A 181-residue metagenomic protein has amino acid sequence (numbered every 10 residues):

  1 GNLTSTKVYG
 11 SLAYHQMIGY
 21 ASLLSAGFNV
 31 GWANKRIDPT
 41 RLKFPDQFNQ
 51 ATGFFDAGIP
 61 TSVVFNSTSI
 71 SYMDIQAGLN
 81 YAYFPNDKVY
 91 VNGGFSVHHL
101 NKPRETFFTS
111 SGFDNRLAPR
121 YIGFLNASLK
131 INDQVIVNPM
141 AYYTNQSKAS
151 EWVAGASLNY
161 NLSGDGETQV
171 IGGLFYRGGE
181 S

Functional and structural regions predicted by a protein language model:
G1-S181: Subset of outer-membrane beta-barrel
